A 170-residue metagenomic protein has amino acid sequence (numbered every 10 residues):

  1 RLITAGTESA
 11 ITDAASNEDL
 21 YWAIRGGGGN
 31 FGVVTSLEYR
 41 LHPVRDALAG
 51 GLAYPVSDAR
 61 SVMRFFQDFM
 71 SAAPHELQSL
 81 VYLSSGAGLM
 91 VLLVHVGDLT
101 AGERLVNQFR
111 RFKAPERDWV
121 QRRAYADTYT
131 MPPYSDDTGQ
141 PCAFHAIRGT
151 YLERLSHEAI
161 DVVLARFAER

Functional and structural regions predicted by a protein language model:
R1-R170: Soluble FAD-dependent oxygen oxidases
